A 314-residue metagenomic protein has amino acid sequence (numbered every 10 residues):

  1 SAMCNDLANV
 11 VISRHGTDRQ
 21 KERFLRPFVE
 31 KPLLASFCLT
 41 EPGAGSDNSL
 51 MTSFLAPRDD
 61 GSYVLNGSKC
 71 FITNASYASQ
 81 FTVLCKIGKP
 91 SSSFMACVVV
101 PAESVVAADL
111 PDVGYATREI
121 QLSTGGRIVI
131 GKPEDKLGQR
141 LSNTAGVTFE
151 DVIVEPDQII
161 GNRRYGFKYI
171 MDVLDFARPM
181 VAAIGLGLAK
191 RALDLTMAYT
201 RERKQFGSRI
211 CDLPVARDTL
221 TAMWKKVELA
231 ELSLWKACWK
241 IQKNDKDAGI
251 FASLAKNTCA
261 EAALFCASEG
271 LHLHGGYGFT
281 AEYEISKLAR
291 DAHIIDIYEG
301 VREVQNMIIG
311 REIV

Functional and structural regions predicted by a protein language model:
A2, L7, H15-Q20, E30-K31 (+4 more regions): Alpha-helical interface subdomain recognition
F24, L50-M51, S68-C70, K132-D135: Short beta-alpha junctions and helix-cap segments that line functional grooves
K31-L39: A short, Trp-centered hydrophobic/proline-enriched beta-strand micro-motif
S36, T52-F54, Q80-L84, C97-V99 (+2 more regions): Conserved hydrophobic/aromatic beta-strand scaffold that supports enzyme active sites
G43-S46, F71-N74, K86-K89, K136-N143: Short Gly/Pro-enriched turn/cap motifs at secondary-structure boundaries
G43-T52, L122: Active-site-adjacent elements of ketosynthase-type condensing enzymes
S62, N66-V129: A short core secondary-structure module
E150-K168: Long, acidic (Asp/Glu-rich), low-complexity accessory segments flanking structured domains
